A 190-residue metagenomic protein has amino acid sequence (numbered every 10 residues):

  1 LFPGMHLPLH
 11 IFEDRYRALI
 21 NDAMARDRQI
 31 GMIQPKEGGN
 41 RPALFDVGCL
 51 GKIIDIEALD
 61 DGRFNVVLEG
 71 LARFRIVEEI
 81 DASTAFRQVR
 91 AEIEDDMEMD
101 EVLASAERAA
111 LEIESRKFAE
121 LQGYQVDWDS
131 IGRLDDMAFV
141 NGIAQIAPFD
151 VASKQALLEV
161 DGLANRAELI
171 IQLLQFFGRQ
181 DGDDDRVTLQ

Functional and structural regions predicted by a protein language model:
L1-Q190: N-terminal low-complexity, acidic/polar interaction/targeting segments
